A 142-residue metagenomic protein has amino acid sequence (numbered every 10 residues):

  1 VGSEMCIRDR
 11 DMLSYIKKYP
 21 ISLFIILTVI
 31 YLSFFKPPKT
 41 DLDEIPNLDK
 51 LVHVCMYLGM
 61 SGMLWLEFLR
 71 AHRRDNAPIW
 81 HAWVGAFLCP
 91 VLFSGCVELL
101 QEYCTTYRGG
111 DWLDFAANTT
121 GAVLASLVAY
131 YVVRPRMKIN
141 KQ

Functional and structural regions predicted by a protein language model:
V1-I7: Short, small-residue-biased leader/transition segments that mark boundaries at the very start of proteins
D11-F115, T119-Q142: Bulky hydrophobic segments
